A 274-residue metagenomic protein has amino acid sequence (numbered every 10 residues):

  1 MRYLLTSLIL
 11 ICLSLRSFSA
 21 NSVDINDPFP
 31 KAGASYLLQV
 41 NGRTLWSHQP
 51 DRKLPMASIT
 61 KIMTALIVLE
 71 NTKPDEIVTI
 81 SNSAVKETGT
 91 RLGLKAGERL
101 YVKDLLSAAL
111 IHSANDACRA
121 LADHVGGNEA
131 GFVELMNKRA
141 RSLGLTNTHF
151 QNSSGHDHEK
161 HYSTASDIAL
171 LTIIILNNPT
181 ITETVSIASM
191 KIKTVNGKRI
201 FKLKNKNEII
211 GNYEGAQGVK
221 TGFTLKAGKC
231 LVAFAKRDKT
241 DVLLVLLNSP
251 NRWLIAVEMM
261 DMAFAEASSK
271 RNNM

Functional and structural regions predicted by a protein language model:
M1-L4: Positively charged n-region of N-terminal signal peptides that target proteins for export
T6-I9, L69, A114, I173 (+2 more regions): Residue-level marker of positions within ordered structural domains that often coincide with functionally constrained
I9-F18: Hydrophobic h-region of N-terminal signal peptides that target proteins for export in Gram-negative bacteria
S19-S166, I173-P179: Active-site-adjacent loops and short helices of periplasmic peptidoglycan-processing enzymes
N21-A34, N41, G127-M274: Penicillin-recognizing serine hydrolase domain
